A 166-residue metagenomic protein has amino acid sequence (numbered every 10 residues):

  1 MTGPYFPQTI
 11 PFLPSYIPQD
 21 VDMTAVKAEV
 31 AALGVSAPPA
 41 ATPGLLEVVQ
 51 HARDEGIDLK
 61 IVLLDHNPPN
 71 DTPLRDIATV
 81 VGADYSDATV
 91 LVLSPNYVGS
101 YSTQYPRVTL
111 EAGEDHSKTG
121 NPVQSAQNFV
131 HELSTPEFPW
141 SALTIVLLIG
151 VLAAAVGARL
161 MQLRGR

Functional and structural regions predicted by a protein language model:
M1-D76, Y101-R166: A structural boundary signal for the start of the first folded domain, especially the loop/turn and N-capping region
I77-A83: Short, well-structured alpha-helical segments in soluble
A83-Y97: A short, hydrophobic beta-strand-centered structural micro-motif
